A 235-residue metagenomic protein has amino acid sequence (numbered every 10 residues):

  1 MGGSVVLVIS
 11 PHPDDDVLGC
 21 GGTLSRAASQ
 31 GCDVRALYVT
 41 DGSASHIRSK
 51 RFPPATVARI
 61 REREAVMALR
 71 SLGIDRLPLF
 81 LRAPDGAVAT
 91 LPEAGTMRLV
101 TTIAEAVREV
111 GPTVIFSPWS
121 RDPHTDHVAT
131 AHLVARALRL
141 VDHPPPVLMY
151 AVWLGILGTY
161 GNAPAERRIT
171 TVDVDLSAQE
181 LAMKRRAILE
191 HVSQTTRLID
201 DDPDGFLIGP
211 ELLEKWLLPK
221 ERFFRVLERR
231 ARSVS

Functional and structural regions predicted by a protein language model:
M1-M149, R186-E190, D204-K215, R232: Active-site beta-strand->loop->alpha-helix modules in alpha/beta enzyme cores, enriched in Gly/His/Asp(Glu)
G73-L77, I156, R197: Proline-centered turn/helix-capping motifs that create local helix->coil transitions or kinks
P84-A89, G155-G158, E180-A182: A short acidic, often aromatic-flanked loop/helix-cap motif at beta-alpha or helix-coil junctions that lines enzyme
V88, V174, F223: Short clusters of hydrophobic/aromatic residues that line enzyme substrate/ligand-binding pockets
L140-P164: Short, flexible loop segments at boundaries between secondary-structure elements
T159-D204: A conserved mid-domain beta-alpha-beta active-site/ligand-binding segment of alpha/beta enzyme cores
S193-S235: C-terminal and late-domain segments of enzyme folds
